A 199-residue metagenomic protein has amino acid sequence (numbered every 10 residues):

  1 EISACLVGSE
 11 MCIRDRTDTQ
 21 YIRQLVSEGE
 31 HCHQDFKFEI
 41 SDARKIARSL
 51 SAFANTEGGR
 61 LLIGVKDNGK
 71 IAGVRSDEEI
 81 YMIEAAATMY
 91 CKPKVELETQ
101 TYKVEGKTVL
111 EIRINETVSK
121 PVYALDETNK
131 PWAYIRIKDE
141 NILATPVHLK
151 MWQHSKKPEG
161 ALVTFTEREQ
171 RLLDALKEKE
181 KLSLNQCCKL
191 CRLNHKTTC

Functional and structural regions predicted by a protein language model:
E1-I13: Single conserved hydrophobic/aromatic residue that forms the stacking wall/gate of nucleotide- or nucleobase-binding
R14-C199: Conserved N-terminal catalytic/coupling substructures associated with nucleotide/phosphate chemistry
